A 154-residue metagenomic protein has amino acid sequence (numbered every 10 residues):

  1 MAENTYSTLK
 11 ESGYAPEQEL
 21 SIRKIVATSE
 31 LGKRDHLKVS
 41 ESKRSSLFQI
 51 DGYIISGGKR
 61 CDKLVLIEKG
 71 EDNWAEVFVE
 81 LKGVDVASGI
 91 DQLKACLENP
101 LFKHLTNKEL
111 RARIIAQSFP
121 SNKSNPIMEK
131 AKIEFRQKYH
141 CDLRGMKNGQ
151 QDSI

Functional and structural regions predicted by a protein language model:
M1-E41: Solvent-exposed, charged helical/coil patches that constitute nucleic-acid or partner-interaction surfaces
E3-E11, R113-I154: Domain-level recognition of nuclease-like catalytic cores that cleave nucleotide substrates
A27-G70: Active-site metal-binding core of divalent-cation-utilizing nuclease and nuclease-like domains
S56, D85-L93, S124-N125: Active-site-adjacent loop/helix micro-motif of nuclease/hydrolase catalytic cores
K63-V65, A75-G83: Conserved catalytic cores of phosphodiester-cleaving nucleases, focusing on short active-site segments
A75-E76, N107-A112: Residue-level recognition of the N-termini of beta-strands and the immediately preceding loop/turn
C96: An active-site-proximal "capping" alpha-helix that borders the catalytic cofactor pocket
P100-K108, Q137: Arginine/glycine-rich "motif VI" loop of SF2 helicases in the C-terminal RecA-like domain
